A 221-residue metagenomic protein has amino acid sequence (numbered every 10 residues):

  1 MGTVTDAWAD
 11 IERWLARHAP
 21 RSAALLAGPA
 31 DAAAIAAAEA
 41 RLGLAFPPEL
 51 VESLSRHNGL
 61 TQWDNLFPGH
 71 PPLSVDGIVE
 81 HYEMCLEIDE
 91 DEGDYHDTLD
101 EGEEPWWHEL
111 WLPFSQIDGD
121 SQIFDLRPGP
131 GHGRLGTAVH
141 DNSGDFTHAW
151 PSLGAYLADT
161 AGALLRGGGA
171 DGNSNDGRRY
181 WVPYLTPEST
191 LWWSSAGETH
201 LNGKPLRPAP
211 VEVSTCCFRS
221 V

Functional and structural regions predicted by a protein language model:
M1-D118, D171-D176, T186-S220: A surface-exposed partner-binding patch
L60, D120, P130, A163: Short loop/turn segments at secondary-structure transitions that flank enzyme active sites
H108-E109, P130-H132: A short, compositionally biased
Q122-P130, A138-H140: Low-complexity, glycine/alanine/valine/leucine- and proline-rich hydrophobic stretches
V139-R166: Compact, glycine/acidic-enriched structural inserts
